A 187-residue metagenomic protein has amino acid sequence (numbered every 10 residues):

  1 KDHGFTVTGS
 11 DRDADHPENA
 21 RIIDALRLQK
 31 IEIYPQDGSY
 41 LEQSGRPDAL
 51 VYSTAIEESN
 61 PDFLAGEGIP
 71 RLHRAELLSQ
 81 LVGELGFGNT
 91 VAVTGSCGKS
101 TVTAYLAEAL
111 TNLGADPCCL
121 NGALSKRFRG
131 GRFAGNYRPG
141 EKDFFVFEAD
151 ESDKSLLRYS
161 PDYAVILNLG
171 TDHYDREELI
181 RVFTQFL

Functional and structural regions predicted by a protein language model:
K1-F5, R27-K30: Conserved catalytic and cofactor-binding micro-motifs that handle phosphate-bearing ligands or nucleotide cofactors
D2, D24, L41-P47, T54 (+1 more regions): Phosphate-binding loop of NTP-binding sites
F5-I23: NAD(P)-binding Rossmann-fold cofactor-contacting core
T8, E32-Q36, L72: General small-molecule cofactor/ligand-binding pocket signal
S10-D13, Y52-I56: Structural motif
R27-Q43: Glycine-rich, highly charged phosphate/nucleotide-binding loops
